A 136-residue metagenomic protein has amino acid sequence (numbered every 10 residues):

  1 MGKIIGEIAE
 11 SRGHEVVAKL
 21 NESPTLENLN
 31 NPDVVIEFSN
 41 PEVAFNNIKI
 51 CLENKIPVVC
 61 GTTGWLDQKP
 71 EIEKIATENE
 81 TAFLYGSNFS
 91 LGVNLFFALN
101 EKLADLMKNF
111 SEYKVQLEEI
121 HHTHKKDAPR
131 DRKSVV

Functional and structural regions predicted by a protein language model:
G2-K3, F45: Residues forming the Rossmann-fold NAD(P)(H) cofactor-binding site
K3, I8-E27: NAD(P)-binding Rossmann-fold cofactor-contacting core
E22, T63-W65, N88-F89, I120-H122: Short, ordered loop/turn segments at secondary-structure junctions
P32-E53, G64-K69: Beta-loop-alpha module in the N-terminal Rossmann-like domain of NAD(P)-dependent dehydrogenases, especially those
K49, T62-Y85, L91-D105: Rossmann-fold NAD(P)-binding glycine/threonine-rich loop
N54-P57, N79-T81: A short helix->loop->beta-strand "cap" motif at the edges of active sites that frequently abuts
F110-T123: NAD(P)-dependent dehydrogenases' Rossmann-like dinucleotide-binding region
V135-V136: Conserved small/polar residues in nucleotide/adenosyl-binding loops
